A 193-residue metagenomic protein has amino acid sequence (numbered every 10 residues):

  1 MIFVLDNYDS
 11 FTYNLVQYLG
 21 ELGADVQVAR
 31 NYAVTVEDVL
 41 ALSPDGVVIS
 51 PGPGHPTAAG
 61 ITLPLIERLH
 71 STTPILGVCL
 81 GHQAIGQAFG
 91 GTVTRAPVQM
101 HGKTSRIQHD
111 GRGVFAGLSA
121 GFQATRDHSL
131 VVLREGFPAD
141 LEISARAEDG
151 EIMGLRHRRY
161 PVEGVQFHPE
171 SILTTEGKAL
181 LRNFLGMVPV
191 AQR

Functional and structural regions predicted by a protein language model:
M1, A24-D25, D45, P74-L76 (+2 more regions): Structural signature of beta-strand start/N-cap positions in the alpha/beta core of ABC transporter nucleotide-binding
I2-L22: Short, charged N-terminal beta->alpha structural module
F3, L22, V28-N31, T35 (+5 more regions): A generic "structured core" feature
T35-S43: Short amphipathic alpha-helix with an adjacent loop that forms part of the alpha/beta core around
S43-P44, P169: Proline-aspartate-enriched helix->loop->beta-strand connector
P44-G117, L181-N183: Cysteine-nucleophile active-site neighborhood
G113-R159: Catalytic beta-strand/loop cores that center a nucleophilic Ser/Cys/Thr and support acyl-enzyme chemistry
I172-R193: Acyltransferase
